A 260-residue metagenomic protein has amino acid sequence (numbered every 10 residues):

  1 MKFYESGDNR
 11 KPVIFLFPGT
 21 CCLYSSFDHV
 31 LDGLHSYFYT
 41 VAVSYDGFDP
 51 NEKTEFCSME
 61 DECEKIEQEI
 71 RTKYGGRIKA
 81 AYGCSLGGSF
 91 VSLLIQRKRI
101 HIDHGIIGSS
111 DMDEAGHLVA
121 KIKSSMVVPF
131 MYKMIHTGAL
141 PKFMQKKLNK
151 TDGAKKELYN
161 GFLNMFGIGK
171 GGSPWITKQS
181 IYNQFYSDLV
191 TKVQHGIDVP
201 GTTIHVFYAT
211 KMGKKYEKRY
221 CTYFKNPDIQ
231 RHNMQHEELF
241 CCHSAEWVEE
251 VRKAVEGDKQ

Functional and structural regions predicted by a protein language model:
Y4-E52: Conserved HGGG/HGGXW glycine-rich cap/lid loop of the alpha/beta-hydrolase fold
V41-A80: Active-site loop/oxyanion-hole signature of alpha/beta-hydrolase fold enzymes
Y82-V91: Gly/Ala-rich beta-loop-alpha elbow adjacent to hydrolase catalytic centers
Q96, I102-H136: Flexible "cap/lid" loop of the alpha/beta hydrolase fold
A139-L189, Q194-I197: Conserved alpha/beta-hydrolase catalytic His-Asp/Glu region
I176-T222, L239-F240: Conserved serine/cysteine hydrolase catalytic core
F224-E237: Catalytic histidine neighborhood in serine/cysteine hydrolases with alpha/beta-hydrolase-type architecture
M234-V248: Catalytic histidine-centered segment of alpha/beta-hydrolase-like enzymes
